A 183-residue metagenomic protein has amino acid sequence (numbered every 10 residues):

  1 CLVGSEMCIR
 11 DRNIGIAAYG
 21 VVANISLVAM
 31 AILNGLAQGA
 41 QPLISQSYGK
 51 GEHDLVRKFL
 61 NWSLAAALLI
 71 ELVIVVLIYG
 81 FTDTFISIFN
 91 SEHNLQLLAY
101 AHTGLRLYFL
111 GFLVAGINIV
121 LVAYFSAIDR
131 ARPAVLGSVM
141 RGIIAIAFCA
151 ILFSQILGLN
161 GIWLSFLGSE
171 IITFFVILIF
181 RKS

Functional and structural regions predicted by a protein language model:
C1-I9: Short, small-residue-biased leader/transition segments that mark boundaries at the very start of proteins
S5, V28, L105, F109 (+1 more regions): Hydrophobic faces of transmembrane alpha-helices in multi-pass small-molecule transporters and flippases across diverse
I9, L27, Q41-I44, I144 (+1 more regions): Hydrophobic side chains within alpha-helical segments
I9-L27, L95-H102, L164: Interfacial/gating helices of multi-pass transporter permease domains
I14-G15, A131-R132, G158-L159: Membrane-helix interface segments
Y19-V76, T82, A115-A134: Small-residue-rich hydrophobic transmembrane alpha-helices
N34-A37, Y108-A127, P133-I143, C149 (+1 more regions): Short runs within selected transmembrane alpha-helices of multi-pass transporters and secretion channels
I44-L110, F153-S183: Short alpha-helical transmembrane segments in multi-pass integral membrane proteins
